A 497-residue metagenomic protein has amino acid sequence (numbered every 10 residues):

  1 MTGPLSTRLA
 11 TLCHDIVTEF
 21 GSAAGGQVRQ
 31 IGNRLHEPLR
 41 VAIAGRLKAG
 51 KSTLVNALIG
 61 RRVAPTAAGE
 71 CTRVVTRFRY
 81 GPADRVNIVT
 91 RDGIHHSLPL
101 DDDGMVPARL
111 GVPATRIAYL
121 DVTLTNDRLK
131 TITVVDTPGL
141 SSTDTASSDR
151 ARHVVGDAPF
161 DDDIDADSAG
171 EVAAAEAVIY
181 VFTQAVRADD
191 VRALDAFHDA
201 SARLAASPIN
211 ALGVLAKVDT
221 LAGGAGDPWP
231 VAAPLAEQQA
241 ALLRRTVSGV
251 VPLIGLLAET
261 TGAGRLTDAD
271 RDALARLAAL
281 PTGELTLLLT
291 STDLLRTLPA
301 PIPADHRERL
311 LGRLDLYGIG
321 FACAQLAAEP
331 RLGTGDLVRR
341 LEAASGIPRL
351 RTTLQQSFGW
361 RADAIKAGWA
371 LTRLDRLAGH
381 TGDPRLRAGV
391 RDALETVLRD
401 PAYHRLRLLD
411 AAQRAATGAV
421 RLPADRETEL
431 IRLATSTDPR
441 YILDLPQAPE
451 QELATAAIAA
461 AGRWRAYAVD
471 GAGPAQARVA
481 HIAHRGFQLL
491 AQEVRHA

Functional and structural regions predicted by a protein language model:
M1-S22: Charged, amphipathic alpha-helical linker segments immediately N-terminal to NTP-binding catalytic cores
G32, H36-A49, T53-G283: Globular "head" domains of long coiled-coil molecular machines
G50, A322-A328, A456-R463: Active-site-adjacent bridging/hinge elements
V63, G223, A362, A466-A472: Short, flexible helix-adjacent loops and helix caps
V74, K130, S147, E171-A174 (+4 more regions): Helical mechanochemical/support elements of P-loop NTPase systems and associated helical scaffolds
A206-L212, V218-L406: C-terminal end of P-loop GTPase domains and the immediately downstream helical coupling element
H404-A497: N-terminal J-domain/J-like co-chaperone modules of DnaJ/Hsp40 proteins
